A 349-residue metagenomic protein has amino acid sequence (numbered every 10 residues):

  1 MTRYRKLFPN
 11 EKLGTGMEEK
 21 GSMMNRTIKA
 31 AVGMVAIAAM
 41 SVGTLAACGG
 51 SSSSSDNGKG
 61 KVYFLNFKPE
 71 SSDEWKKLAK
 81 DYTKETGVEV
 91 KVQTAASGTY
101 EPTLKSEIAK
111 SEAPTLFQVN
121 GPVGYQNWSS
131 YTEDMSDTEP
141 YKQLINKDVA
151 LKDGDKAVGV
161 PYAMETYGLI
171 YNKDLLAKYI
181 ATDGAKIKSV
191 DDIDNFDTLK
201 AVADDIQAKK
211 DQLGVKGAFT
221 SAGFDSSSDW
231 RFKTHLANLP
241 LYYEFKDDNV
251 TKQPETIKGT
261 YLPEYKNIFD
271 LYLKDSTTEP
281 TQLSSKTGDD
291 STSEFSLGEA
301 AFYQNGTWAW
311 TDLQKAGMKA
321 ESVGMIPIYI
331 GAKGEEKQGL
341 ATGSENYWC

Functional and structural regions predicted by a protein language model:
P9-E18, N25-I37, S41-G124, P140 (+2 more regions): Conserved N-terminal structural module of periplasmic/extracytoplasmic solute-binding proteins
Y63-N66, K91-T94, T115-V119, G159-Y162 (+5 more regions): Structural recognition of the beta-strand scaffold that forms the well-ordered cores of secreted hydrolase catalytic
T94-T103, D194-T198, Q282-L297: Short helix-initiation/N-cap motifs at beta->coil->alpha
N120-A177, G324-I326: Hinge/lid segment of periplasmic solute-binding proteins
V123-W128, T307-E321: A ligand-binding cleft/hinge motif common to bilobed small-molecule-binding domains
K156-Y162, Y167, D197-Q253, A300: Extracytoplasmic/periplasmic solute-binding protein
A203-D204, D247-S285: Glycine-centered hinge/linker elements that transmit conformational signals in sensory and ligand-binding systems
A316-C349: Extracytoplasmic/periplasmic substrate-recognition and gating elements
